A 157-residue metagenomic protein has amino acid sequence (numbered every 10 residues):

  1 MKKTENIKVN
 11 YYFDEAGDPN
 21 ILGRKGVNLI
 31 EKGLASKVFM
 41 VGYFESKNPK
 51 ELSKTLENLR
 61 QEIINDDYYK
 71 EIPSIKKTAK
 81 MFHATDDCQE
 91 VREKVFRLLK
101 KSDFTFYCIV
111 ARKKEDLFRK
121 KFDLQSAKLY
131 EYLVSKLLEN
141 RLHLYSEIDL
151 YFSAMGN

Functional and structural regions predicted by a protein language model:
M1-N157: Phosphate-ester processing/binding pockets and catalytic centers
